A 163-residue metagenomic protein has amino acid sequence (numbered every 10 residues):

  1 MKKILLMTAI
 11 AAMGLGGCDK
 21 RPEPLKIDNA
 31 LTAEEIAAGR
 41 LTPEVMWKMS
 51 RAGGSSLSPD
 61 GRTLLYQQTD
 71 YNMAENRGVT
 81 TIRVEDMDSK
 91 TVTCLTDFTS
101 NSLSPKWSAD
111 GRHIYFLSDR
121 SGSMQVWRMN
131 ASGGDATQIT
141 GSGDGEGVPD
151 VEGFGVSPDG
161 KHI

Functional and structural regions predicted by a protein language model:
I4-A12: Sec-dependent N-terminal signal peptides
G14-G17: C-terminal motif of bacterial Sec signal peptides marking the signal peptidase cleavage site
K20-R51, A74-R77, V84-L103, S108 (+2 more regions): Multi-bladed beta-propeller domains
S55-S58, R83-E85: Glycine/alanine-rich phosphate-binding loops at beta-alpha junctions
G61-L64, L95, G111-I114, G160-I163: Hydrophobic beta-strand positions that form the internal "hydrophobic ladder" of WD40/Gbeta-like beta-propeller blades
L65-A74, I114-S121, I163: Beta-strand C-termini and the immediately following turn/loop, strongest in propeller blades
V79-T81, S123-Q125: A detector of repeated loop/turn-to-beta-strand junctions in beta-rich toroidal repeat architectures
